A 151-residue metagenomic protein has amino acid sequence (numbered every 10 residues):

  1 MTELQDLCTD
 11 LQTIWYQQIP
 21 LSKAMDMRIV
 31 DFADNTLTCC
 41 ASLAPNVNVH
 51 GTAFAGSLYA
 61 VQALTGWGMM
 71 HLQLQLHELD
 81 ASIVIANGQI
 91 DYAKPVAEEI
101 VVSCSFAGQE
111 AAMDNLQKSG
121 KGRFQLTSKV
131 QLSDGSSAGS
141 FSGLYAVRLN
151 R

Functional and structural regions predicted by a protein language model:
M1-I14: Polybasic, low-complexity association/targeting segments
L21-A53: Catalytic strand-loop segment that frames the active site of acyl-thioester-processing enzymes
K23-M27, A86-Y92, A111-M113: Short structured motifs
A24, T36-T38, N87, E99-V101 (+2 more regions): Intrinsic-disorder/low-complexity, polar/charged segments enriched in Ser/Thr/Lys/Arg/Asp/Glu/Gln
R28, Q89-D91, S103-S105, K129 (+1 more regions): Residues located in well-ordered beta-strands
G56-H77: Active-site helix/loop of acyl-thioester processing domains in fatty-acid/polyketide metabolism, spanning hotdog-fold
M70-G108: Hydrophobic beta-strand-centered segment that forms part of the acyl-chain substrate-binding groove
V96-A97, A107-R151: HotDog/MaoC-like acyl-thioester-processing domains
